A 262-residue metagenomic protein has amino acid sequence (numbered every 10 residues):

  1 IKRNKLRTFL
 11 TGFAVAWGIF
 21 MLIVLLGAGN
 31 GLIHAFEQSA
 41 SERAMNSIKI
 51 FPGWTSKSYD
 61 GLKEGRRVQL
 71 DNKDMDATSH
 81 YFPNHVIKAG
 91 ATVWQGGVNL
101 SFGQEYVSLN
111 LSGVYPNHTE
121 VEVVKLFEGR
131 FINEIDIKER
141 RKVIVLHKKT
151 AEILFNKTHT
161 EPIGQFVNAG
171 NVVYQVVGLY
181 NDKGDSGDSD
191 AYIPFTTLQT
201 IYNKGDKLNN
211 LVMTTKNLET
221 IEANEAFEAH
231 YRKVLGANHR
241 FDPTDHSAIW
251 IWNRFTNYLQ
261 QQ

Functional and structural regions predicted by a protein language model:
K2, N30-I33, E37, T256-Q262: Alpha-helical membrane-interface segments at transmembrane helix boundaries
L6-H34: Short, strongly hydrophobic transmembrane alpha-helices
N30-N110, N117-E120, T200, A223-K233 (+1 more regions): Hydrophobic, regular-secondary-structure patches
N46, K207-L211, S247: Short amphipathic alpha-helical segments
S58-V68, S101-E105, L179-G184, K204 (+2 more regions): Structural beta->alpha junctions
S112, N117-I132, R141-D242: Mid-to-C-terminal secondary-structure elements that act as membrane-proximal/extracytoplasmic interface segments
D242-Q262: Peri-transmembrane interface segments
